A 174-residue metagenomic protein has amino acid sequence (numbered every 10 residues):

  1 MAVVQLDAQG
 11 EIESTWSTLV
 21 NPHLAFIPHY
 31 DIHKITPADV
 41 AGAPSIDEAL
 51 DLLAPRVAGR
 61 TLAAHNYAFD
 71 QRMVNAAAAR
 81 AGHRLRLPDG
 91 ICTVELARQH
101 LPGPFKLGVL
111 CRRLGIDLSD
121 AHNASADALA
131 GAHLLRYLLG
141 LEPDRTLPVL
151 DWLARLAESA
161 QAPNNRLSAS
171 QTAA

Functional and structural regions predicted by a protein language model:
M1-L87, P102, G108-H122, Q171: Conserved non-catalytic scaffold segment of RNase H-like nuclease domains
V3, V74, L96, G131-L135: Buried hydrophobic packing segments
D31, G90-T93, V149-W152: Residue-level recognition of specific faces of alpha-helices
T36, A81, C92, A121 (+2 more regions): Generic detector of bulky aromatic hydrophobic side chains
L52, V109, A130-Y137: Alpha-helical scaffold segments in soluble metabolic enzymes
R84-A97: Conserved beta-strand -> loop -> alpha-helix junction used to position metal-binding or nucleic-acid-contacting
D127: Conserved catalytic/binding loops enriched for acidic/polar residues
A132-A174: Acidic two-metal-ion nuclease catalytic site recognized across multiple nuclease folds, prominently DnaQ/RNase D-T
